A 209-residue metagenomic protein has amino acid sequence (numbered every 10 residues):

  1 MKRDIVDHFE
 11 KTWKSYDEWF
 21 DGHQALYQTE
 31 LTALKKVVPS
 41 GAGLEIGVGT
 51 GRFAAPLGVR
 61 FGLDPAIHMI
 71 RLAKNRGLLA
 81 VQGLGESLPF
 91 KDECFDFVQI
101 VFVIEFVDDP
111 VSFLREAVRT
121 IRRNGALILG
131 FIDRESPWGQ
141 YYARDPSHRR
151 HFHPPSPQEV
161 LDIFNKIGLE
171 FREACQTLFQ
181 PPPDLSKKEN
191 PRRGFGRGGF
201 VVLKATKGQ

Functional and structural regions predicted by a protein language model:
M1-P39, R52, L178, L185-S186 (+1 more regions): Conserved class I S-adenosyl-L-methionine
L44-S87: Class I SAM-dependent methyltransferase SAM/SAH-binding core
Q99: A conserved beta-strand element that flanks and buttresses the S-adenosyl-L-methionine
V111-R123: A short glycine-rich, Lys/Arg-flanked "PGG" loop and its adjoining helix->strand segment in the class I
G125-F131: Conserved beta-strand signature within the Rossmann-like core of class I S-adenosyl-L-methionine
I132-H151: Short, glycine-/aromatic-enriched active-site segment of Class I SAM-dependent methyltransferases
H151-A174: Short alpha-helix
F171-Q209: A C-terminal cap/extension of S-adenosyl-L-methionine-dependent methyltransferases that defines the acceptor-substrate
